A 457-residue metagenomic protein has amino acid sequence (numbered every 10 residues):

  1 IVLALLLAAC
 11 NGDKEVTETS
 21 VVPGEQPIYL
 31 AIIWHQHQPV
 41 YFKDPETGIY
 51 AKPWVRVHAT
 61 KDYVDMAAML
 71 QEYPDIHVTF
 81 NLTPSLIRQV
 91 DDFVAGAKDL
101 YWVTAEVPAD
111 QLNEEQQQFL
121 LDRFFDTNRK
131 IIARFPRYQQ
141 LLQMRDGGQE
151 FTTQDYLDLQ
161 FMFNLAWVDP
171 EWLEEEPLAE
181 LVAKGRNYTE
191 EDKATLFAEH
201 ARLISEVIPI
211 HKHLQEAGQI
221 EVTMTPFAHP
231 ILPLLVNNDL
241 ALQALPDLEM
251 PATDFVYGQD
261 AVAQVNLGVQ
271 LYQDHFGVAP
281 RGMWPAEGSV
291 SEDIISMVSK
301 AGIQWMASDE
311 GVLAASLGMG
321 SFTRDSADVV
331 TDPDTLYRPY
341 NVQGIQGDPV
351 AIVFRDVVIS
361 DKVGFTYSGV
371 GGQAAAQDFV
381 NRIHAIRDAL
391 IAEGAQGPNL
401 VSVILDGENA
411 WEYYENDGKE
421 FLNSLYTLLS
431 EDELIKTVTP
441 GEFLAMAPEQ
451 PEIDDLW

Functional and structural regions predicted by a protein language model:
L6-A9: C-terminal motif of bacterial Sec signal peptides marking the signal peptidase cleavage site
N11-D13: Bacterial signal peptide processing site
G24-L181, F322-W457: Active-site and substrate-binding clefts of carbohydrate-active enzymes
Q36, N81-R88, P226-H229, G282-S291 (+2 more regions): Short, solvent-exposed turn/loop segments enriched in Gly/Ser/Thr/Pro and often Arg
L181-I204, S299, G311-L313, G318-D334: Extended, Lys/Arg-enriched charged tracts that mediate electrostatic binding to polyanionic substrates
A198-H229, N238-D239: Structured, charged N-terminal subsegments at the starts of enzyme catalytic cores and at intra-chain domain/subunit
D247-E287, R382-I404: CE4/NodB-like, metal-dependent polysaccharide N-deacetylase domain that modifies extracellular/periplasmic N-acetylated
Q259-V329, N409-E431: Catalytic domains of cell-wall/extracellular-matrix polysaccharide-remodeling enzymes, centered on de-N-acetylation
